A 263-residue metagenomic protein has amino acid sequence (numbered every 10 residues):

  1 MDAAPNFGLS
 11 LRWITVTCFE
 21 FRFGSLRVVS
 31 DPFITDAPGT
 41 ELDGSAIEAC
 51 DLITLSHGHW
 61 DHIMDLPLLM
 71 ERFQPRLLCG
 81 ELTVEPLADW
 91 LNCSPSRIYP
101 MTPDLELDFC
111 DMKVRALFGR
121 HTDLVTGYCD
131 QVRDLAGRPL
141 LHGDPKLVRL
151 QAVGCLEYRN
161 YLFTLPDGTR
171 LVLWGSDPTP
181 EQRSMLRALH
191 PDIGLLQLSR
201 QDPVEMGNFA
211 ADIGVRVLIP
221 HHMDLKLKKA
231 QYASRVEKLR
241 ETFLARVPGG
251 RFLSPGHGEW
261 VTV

Functional and structural regions predicted by a protein language model:
D2, C18-H59, M64-E71, D123-A152 (+1 more regions): Pre-active-site segment of Zn-dependent metallo-hydrolases
A4-L9, R22-V28, E106-R115, T164-L171 (+1 more regions): Beta-strand-turn-beta hairpins that frame and shape the catalytic cleft of phosphate-ester-processing enzymes
V16-C18, D104, L156-N160: Short hydrophobic/aromatic beta-strand or adjacent loop that forms the aromatic wall/cage of a ligand/substrate-binding
V29-F33, C50-G58, L78-E81, L171-D177 (+3 more regions): Active-site neighborhood of phospho(di)ester-bond hydrolases with catalytic His/Asp-centered motifs
A37, H59-M64, V84-L87, L105-L107 (+4 more regions): Active-site environment of divalent metal-dependent phosphoester hydrolases
L42-C129: Active-site HxH/HxHxD metal-binding segment of metal-dependent hydrolases
R76, W90-D108, F209-V263: Binuclear metal-ion centers of metallo-dependent hydrolases, dominated by the metallo-beta-lactamase
K146-D212: Active-site-proximal loop/helix segments of hydrolase catalytic cores
